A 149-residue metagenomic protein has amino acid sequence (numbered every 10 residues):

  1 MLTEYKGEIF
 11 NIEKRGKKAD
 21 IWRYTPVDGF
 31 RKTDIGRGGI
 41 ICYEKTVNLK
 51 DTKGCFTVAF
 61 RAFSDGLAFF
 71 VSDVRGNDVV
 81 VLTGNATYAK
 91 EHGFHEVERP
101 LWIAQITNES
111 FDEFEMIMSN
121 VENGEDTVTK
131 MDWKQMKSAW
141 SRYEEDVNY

Functional and structural regions predicted by a protein language model:
M1-Y149: Short, surface-exposed polybasic-aromatic patches that bind anionic ligands, especially phosphate groups
